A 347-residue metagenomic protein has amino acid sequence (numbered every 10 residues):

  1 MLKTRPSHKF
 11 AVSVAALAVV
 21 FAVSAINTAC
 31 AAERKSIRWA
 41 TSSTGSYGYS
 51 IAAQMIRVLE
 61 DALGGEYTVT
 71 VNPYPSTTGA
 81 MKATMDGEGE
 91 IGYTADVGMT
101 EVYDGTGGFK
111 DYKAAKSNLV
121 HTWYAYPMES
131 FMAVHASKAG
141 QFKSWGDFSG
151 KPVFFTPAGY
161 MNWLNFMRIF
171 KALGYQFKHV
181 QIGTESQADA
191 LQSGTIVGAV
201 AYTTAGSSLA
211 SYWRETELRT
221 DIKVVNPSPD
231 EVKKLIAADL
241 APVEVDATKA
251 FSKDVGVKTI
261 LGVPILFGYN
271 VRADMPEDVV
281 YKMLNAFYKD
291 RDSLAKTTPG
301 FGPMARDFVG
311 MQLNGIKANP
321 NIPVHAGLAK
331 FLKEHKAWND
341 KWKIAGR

Functional and structural regions predicted by a protein language model:
M1-S36, G346-R347: Short, low-complexity disordered leader/linker segments with a strong preference for bacterial N-terminal type II
S36-A62, Y67-T70, E129-T195, T204-S207 (+2 more regions): Bilobed "Venus flytrap"/periplasmic-binding protein-like clamshell domains and structurally analogous long
I56-G64, M85-G89, D104, S137 (+5 more regions): Sec-exported extracytoplasmic/periplasmic mature domains
I56-R57, T70-K113, E185-L191, I196-A199 (+1 more regions): Pocket-flanking alpha-helical
D111-S130, A250-L261: A structural signal for short loop-to-beta-strand junctions that line the ligand-binding cleft of periplasmic/secreted
Y124-K138, P264-Y269: Periplasmic solute-binding protein
T203-V224, I236, D278-R347: An extracytoplasmic/periplasmic, membrane-proximal ligand-sensing/linker region
I222-K282, L294-A295, P323, F331: C-terminal lobe and pocket-closing loops of periplasmic/extracytoplasmic Venus-flytrap solute-binding proteins
